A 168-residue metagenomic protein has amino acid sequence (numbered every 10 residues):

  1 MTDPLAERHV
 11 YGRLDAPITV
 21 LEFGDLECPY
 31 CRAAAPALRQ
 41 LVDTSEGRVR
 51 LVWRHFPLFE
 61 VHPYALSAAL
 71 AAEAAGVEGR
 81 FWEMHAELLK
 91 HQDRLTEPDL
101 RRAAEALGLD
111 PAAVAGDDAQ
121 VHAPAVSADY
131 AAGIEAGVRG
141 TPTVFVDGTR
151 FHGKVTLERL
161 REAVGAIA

Functional and structural regions predicted by a protein language model:
M1-I18: A short beta-strand-turn-helix
A6, E22-G24, Y30-D43, R102-A168: C-terminal cap of thioredoxin/glutaredoxin-like
V10-Y11, L95, F151: Short clusters of hydrophobic/aromatic residues that line enzyme substrate/ligand-binding pockets
D15, H85-A86, I134, T149: Generic alpha-helical secondary structure signal
T19-E105, A115: Structural alpha/beta surface segment adjacent to cysteine/selenocysteine redox centers across thiol/disulfide enzymes
